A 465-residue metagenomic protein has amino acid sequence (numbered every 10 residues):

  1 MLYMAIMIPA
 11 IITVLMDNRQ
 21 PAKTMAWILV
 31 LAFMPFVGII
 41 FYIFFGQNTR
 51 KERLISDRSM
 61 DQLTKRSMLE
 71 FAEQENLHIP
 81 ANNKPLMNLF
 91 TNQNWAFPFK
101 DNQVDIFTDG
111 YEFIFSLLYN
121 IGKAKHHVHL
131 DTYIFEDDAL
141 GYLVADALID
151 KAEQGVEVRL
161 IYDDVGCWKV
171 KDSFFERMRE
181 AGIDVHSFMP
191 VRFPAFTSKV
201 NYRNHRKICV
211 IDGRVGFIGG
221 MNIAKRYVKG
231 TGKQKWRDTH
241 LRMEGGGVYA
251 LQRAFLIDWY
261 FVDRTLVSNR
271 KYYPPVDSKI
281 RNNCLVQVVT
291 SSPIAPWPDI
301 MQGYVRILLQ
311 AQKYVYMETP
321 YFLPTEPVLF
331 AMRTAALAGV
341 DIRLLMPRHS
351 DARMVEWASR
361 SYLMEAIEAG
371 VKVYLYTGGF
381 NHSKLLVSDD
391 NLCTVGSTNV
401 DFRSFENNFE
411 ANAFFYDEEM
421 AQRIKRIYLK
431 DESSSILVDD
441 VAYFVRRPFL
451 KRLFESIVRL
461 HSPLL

Functional and structural regions predicted by a protein language model:
M1-Q302, R306, Q310, S350 (+6 more regions): N-terminal localization/anchoring segments of enzymes in phospholipid and broader phosphate metabolism
A295, D299, T319, L323 (+1 more regions): A short glycine-/small-residue-rich loop at the edge of a beta-strand within enzyme catalytic domains
A311-Q312, Y321-R343, P347-R348, A352: Helical hairpin unit composed of two closely spaced alpha helices linked by a short loop
E326-L329, E356-A358, S388, E406: Histidine/acidic-residue-rich catalytic or RNA/ligand-binding cores of hydrolases and nuclease-related proteins
A331-A335, S361, K430: Short, solvent-exposed amphipathic alpha-helical segments in soluble enzyme and RNA/protein-processing domains
A338, R343-S388: A beta-strand-loop signature enriched in Asp, Gly, Thr, and Trp that corresponds to the sialidase/neuraminidase Asp-box
